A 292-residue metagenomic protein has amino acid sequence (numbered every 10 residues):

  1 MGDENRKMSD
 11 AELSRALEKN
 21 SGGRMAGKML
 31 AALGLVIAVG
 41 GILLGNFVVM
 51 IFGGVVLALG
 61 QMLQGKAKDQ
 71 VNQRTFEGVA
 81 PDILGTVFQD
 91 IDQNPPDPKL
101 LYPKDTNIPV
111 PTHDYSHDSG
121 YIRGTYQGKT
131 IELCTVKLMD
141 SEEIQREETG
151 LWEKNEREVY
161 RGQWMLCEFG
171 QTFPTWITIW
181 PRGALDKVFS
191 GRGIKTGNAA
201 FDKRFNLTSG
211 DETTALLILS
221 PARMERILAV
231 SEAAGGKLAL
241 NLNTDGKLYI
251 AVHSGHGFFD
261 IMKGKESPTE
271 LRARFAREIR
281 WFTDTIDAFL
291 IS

Functional and structural regions predicted by a protein language model:
M1-R24: Cytosolic juxtamembrane N-terminal segments of multi-pass membrane proteins
E4, M8, T75, E270-A273 (+1 more regions): Alpha-helix boundary/N-cap detector
L17-S21, G45, K66, Q70: Membrane-helix interfacial "entry" motifs
R24-L44: Canonical alpha-helical transmembrane segments of integral membrane proteins
L33-V36, F52-L59: Lipid-exposed faces of alpha-helical membrane segments in multi-pass integral membrane proteins
G40-V55: Hydrophobic alpha-helical transmembrane segments
A58-D82: Transmembrane-cytosolic junction motif
P81, G85-S292: Charged, low-complexity intrinsically disordered regions
